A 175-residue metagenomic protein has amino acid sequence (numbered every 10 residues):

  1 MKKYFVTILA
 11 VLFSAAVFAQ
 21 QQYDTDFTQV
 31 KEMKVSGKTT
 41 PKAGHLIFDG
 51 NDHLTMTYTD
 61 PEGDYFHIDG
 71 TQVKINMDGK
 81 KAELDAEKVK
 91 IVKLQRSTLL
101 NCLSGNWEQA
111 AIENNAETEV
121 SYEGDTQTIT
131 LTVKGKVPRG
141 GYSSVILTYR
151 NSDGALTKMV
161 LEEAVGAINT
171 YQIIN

Functional and structural regions predicted by a protein language model:
M1-Y4: Positively charged n-region of N-terminal signal peptides that target proteins for export
V6-A10: Sec-dependent N-terminal signal peptides
S14-A15: N-terminal signal peptide c-region/cleavage motif recognized by signal peptidases
Q20-M33, K38-T39, D78-K136: Flexible, processing/modification-adjacent segments and terminal tails in exported/periplasmic/extracellular proteins
T25-T59: Start-of-domain marker
P41-A43, E62, D69, G140-V145 (+1 more regions): Short, surface-exposed coil-to-beta transition loops
L46-T98: An acidic-aromatic
V120-N175: Gly/Pro-enriched, hydrophobic low-complexity segments that function as extracytoplasmic propeptides/linkers
